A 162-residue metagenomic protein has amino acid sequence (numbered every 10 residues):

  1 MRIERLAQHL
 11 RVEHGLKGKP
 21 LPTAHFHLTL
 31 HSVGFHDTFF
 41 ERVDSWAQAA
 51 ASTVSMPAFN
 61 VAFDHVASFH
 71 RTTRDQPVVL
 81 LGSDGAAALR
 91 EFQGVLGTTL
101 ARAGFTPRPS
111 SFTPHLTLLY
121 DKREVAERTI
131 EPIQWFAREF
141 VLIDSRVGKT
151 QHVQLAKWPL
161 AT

Functional and structural regions predicted by a protein language model:
M1-T162: Histidine-dependent nucleotide/RNA phosphoesterase domain, centered on the 2H-phosphoesterase fold with its duplicated
